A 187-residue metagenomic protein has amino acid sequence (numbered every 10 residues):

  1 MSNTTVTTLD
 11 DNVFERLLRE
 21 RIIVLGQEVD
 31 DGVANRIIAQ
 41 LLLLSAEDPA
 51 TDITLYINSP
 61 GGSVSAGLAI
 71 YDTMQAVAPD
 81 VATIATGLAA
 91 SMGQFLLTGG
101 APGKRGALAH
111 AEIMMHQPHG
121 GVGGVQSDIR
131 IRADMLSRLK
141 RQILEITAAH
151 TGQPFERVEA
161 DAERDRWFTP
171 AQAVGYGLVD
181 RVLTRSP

Functional and structural regions predicted by a protein language model:
M1-P187: Terminal-region recognition feature
